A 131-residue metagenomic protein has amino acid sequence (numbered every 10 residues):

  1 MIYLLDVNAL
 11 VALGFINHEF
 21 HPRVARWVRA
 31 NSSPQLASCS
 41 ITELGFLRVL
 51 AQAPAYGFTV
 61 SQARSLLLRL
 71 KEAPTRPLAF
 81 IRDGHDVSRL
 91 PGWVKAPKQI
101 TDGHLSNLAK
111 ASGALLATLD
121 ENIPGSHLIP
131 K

Functional and structural regions predicted by a protein language model:
M1-S38, A53-S65: Short, well-structured N-terminal submotif of metal-dependent ribonuclease cores
L10, N122-I123: Catalytic metal-binding/acid-base residues of hydrolase active sites
C39-E43: Short, conserved alpha-helical segments within structured domains
V49-L50: Short, well-ordered beta-strand segments in beta-rich or mixed alpha/beta enzyme and ligand-binding folds
A73-E121: Active-site neighborhoods of divalent-metal-dependent phosphate/nucleic-acid chemistry enzymes
G125-K131: Active-site regions of enzymes building and remodeling cell-envelope glycoconjugates
